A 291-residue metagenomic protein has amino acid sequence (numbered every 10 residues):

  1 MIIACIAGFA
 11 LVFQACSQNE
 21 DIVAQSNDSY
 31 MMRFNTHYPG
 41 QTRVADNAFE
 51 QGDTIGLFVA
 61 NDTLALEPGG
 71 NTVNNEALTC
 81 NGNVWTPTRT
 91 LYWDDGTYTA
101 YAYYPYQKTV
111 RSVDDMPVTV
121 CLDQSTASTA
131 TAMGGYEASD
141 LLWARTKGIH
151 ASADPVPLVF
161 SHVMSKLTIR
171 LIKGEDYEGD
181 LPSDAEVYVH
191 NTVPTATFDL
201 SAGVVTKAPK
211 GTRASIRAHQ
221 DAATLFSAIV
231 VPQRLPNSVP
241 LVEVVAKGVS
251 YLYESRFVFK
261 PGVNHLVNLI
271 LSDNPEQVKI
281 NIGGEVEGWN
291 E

Functional and structural regions predicted by a protein language model:
M1-I3: Bacterial N-terminal signal peptides that target proteins for export
V12-A15: C-terminal motif of bacterial Sec signal peptides marking the signal peptidase cleavage site
E20-L181, I216-F226, V230-V231, A246 (+3 more regions): Short, low-hydrophobicity acidic/polar segments
G70, D114-P117, L200-G203, L266-V267: Surface-exposed beta-strand edges and their flanking turn/coil or helix-capping segments
P182-K260: Contiguous ligand/interfacial binding patches
L241, V245-E291: Long, compositionally biased interface segments
